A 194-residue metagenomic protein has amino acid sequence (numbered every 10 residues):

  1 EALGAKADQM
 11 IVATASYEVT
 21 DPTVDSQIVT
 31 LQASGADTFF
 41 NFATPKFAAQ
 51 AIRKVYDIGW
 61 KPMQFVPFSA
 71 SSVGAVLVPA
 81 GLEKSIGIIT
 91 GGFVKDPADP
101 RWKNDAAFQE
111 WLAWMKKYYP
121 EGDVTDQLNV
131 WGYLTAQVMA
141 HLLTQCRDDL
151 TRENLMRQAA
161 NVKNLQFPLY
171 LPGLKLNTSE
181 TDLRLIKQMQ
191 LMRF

Functional and structural regions predicted by a protein language model:
E1, T20, V24-Q27, F47-A51 (+5 more regions): Stable alpha-helical elements in mature extracytoplasmic
E1-I58: Extracellular/periplasmic Venus flytrap/periplasmic-binding protein
A2, V73-G81, N161-V162, N177-T181: Intrinsically disordered, low-complexity boundary segments flanking structured domains
G4-A5, V29-A36, R53-K61, V78 (+3 more regions): Sec-exported extracytoplasmic/periplasmic mature domains
S16-T23, F40-F47, D99-K103, V124-T135 (+2 more regions): Extracytoplasmic/periplasmic, Sec-exported soluble proteins
D37, K61, S85, I186-M189: Active-site lining segments that contact anionic ligands and/or coordinate catalytic metals
V55-G132: Extracellular/periplasmic periplasmic-binding protein-like sensory domains
K117, G122-V130, A136, A140-F194: Segments of small-molecule ligand-sensing domains
